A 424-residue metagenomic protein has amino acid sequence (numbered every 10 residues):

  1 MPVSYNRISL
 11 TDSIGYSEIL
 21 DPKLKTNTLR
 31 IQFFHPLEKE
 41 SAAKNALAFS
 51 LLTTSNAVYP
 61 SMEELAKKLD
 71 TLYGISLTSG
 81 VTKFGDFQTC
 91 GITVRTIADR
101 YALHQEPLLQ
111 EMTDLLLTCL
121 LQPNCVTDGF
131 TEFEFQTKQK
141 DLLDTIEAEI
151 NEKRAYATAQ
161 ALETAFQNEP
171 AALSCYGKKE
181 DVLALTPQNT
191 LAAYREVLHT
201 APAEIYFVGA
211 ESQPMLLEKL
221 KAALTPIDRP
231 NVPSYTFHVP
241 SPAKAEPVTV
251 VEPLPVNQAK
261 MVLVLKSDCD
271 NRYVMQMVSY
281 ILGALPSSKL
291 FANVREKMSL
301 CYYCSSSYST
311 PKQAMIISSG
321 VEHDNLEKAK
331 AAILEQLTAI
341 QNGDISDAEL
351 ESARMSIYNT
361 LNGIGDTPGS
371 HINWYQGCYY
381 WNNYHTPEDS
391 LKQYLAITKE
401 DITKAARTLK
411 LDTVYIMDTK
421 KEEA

Functional and structural regions predicted by a protein language model:
M1-L20, S212-V251, K404-A424: Proteolytic maturation boundary segments
S17, K25-E38, A43-K44, M62-T118 (+5 more regions): M16 family metallopeptidases and their MPP-like homologs
S17-K44, R195, P202-E204, P230-K289: His/Glu-based metal-binding/catalytic segments typifying zinc-dependent metallopeptidases
N45-T53: Active-site SXXK
S55-V58, R100-L103, Q122-T131: Short, polar/flexible loop-turn hinges at active-site or ligand-entry regions and domain interfaces
A66, Q122-I146, P233-P242, E335-I364: Acidic/histidine-enriched alpha-helical segments
M112, A193, L216-K219, V274 (+2 more regions): Hydrophobic side chains in well-ordered alpha-helices
G129, P187-A223: Non-catalytic, conformational "gating/processing" segments within enzyme and secreted inhibitor domains
